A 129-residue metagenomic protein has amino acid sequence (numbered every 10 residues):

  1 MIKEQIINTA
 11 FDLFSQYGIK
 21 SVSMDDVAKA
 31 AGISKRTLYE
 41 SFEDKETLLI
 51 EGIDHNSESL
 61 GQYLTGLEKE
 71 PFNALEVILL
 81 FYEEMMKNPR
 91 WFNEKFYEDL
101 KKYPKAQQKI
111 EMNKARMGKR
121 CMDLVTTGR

Functional and structural regions predicted by a protein language model:
K3-F11, Q108, K119: A short, Lys/Arg-enriched amphipathic alpha-helix from helix-turn-helix/homeodomain DNA-binding modules
Q5, T9, L13-T47, E51: Helix-turn-helix
I7, L75, L79, G118-T126: An amphipathic alpha-helix signature
E51, Q62-W91: Hydrophobic alpha-helical connector segments
M86-T126: Short secondary-structure transition hinges
